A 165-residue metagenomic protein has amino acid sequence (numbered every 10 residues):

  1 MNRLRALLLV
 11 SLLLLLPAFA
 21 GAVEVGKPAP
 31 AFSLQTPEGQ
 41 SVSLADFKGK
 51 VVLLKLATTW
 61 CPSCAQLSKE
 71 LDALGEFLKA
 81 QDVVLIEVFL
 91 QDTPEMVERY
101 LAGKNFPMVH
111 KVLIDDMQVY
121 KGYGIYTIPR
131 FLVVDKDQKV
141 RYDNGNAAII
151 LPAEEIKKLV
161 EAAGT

Functional and structural regions predicted by a protein language model:
L4, L12-A31, R99: N-proximal helix/coil linker or "cap" segments that precede and/or mark the start of modular domains
V23, T36-P37, V134-D135: Short, acidic, Ser/Thr-enriched surface-loop or helix-capping motifs
F32-V52: A short beta-strand-turn-helix
A45-A65: Short active-site neighborhood of thiol/selenol oxidoreductases, capturing the structured segment around
L53-L54, L85, F131: Hydrophobic beta-strand anchors of alpha/beta hydrolase catalytic cores
A65-K104, D116-G122: Structural microenvironment flanking redox-active thiols in thiol-disulfide oxidoreductases
L101-K136: Short, internal strand/loop/helix patches that form the active-site neighborhood or redox-interaction surface
V133-T165: Thiol-/selenol-based redox modules, centered on thioredoxin-like and closely related oxidoreductase domains
